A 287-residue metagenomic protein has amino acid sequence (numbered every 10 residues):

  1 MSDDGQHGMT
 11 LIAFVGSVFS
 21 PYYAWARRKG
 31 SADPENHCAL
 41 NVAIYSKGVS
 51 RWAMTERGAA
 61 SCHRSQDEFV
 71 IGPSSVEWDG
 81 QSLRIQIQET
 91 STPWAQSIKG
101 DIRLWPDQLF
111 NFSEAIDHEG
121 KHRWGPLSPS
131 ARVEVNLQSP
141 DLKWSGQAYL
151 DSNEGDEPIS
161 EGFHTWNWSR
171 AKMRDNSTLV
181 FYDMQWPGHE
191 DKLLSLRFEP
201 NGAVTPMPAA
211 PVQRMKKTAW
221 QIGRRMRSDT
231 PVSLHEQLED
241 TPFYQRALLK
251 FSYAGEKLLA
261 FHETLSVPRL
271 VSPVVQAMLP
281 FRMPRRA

Functional and structural regions predicted by a protein language model:
M1-A287: Structured soluble/peripheral alpha/beta segments that form catalytic or ligand/cofactor-binding pockets
